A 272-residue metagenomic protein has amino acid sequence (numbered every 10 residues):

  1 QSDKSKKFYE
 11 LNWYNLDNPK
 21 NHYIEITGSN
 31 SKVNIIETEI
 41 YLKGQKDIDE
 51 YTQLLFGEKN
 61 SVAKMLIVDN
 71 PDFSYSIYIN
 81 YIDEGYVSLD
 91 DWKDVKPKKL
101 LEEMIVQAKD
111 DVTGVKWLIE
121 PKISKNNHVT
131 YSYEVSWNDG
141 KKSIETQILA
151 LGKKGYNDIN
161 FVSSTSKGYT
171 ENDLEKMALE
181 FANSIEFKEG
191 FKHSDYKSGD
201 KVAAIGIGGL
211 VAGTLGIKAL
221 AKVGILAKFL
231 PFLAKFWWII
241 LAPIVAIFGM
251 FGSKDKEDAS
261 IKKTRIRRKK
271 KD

Functional and structural regions predicted by a protein language model:
S2-P19: N-terminal low-complexity, Pro/Thr/Ser-rich intrinsically disordered segments that act as propeptides or flexible
L16-D17, E25-I26, K142-S143: Short solvent-exposed loop/turn micro-motifs enriched in small/polar/acidic residues
K20-K96, D200-G208: Secretory pathway targeting signatures of secreted, lumenal, and periplasmic proteins
S29-N30, V95-K98, G168, N172-K176: Soluble non-cytosolic domains of exported or imported proteins
K46-E50, H193-D195, L241-A242: Short amphipathic alpha-helical segments with coiled-coil-like heptad repeat character
P71-S76, V112-V202: Short, well-structured beta-strand
K96-Q107: Intrinsically disordered, low-complexity regulatory segments
A204-I266, K270-D272: C-terminal single-pass membrane-anchor helix
